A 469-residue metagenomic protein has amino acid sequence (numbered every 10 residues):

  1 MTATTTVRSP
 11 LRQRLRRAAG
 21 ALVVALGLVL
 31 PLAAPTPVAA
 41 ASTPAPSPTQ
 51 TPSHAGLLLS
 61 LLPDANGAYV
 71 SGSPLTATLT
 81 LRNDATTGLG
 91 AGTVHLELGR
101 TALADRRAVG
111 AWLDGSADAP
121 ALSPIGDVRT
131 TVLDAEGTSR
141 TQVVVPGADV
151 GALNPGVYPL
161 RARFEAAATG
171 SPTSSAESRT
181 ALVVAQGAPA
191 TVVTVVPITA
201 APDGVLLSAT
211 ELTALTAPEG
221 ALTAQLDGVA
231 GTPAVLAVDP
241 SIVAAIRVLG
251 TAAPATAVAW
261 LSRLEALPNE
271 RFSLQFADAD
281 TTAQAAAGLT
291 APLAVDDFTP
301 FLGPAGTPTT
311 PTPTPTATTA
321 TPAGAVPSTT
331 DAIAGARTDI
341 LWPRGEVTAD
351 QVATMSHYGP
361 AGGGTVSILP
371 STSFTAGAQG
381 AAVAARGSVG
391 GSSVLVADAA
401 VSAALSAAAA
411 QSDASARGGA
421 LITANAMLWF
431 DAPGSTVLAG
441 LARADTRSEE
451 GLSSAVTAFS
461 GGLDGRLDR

Functional and structural regions predicted by a protein language model:
M1-A41: Secretory targeting and sorting signals
P44-L59: Proline/serine/threonine-rich low-complexity linkers at boundaries of modular beta-sandwich domains
L81-G88: Asparagine-centered strand-capping/turn motif at beta-strand->loop junctions
R82, D227-G228, A234, A320-R469: Catalytic grooves of carbohydrate-active enzymes
E97-A121: Short aromatic-acidic-glycine turn motif
D149-L160: Short glycine/proline/serine/threonine-rich loop/turn segments at secondary-structure transition edges
S178-A266, E270-S273: Active-site beta->alpha N-cap acidic-glycine motif
A230-G345, A349-Q351, Y358, S392 (+3 more regions): Metal-dependent polysaccharide deacetylase catalytic core of the NodB/CE4 family, i.e., the active-site-bearing domain
